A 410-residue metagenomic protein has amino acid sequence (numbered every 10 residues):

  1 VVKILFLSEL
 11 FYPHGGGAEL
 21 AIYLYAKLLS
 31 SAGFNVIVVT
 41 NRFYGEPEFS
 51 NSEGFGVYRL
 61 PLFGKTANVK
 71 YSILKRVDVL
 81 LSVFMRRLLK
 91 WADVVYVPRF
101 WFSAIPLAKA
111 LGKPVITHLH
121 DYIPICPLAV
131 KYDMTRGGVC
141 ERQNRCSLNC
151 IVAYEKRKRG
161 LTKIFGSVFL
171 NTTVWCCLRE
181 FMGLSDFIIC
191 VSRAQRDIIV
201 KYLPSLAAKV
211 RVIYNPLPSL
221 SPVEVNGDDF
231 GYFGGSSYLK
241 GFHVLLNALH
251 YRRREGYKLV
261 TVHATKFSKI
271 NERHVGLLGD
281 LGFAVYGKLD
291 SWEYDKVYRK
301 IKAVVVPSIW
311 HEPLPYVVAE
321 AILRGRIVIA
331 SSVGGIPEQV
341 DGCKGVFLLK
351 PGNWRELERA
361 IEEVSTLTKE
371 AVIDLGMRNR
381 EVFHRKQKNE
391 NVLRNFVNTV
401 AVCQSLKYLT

Functional and structural regions predicted by a protein language model:
G17, K369-A401: A charged, aromatic-enriched C-terminal amphipathic alpha-helix characteristic of glycosyltransferases across folds
L20, G235-Y251: A conserved mid-protein helix/loop that constitutes part of the nucleotide-sugar donor-binding site
F34-K70, A264-I270: N-terminal strand-loop element at the rim of the active site of nucleotide-sugar-dependent glycosyltransferases
R86, I123, T135-I188: Membrane-proximal helix-turn-helix segments that form the acceptor-binding/catalytic region of lipid-linked
A194, P216: Carbohydrate-associated surface elements
N271-W292: Nucleotide-activated donor-binding/catalytic signature segment of Leloir-type glycosyltransferases, i.e., the conserved
A303, I327-A330: Short hydrophobic beta-strand element within catalytic cores of glycosyltransferases and related nucleotide-activated
G342-W354, E363-K369: Conserved acidic donor-binding segment of nucleotide-sugar-dependent glycosyltransferases
